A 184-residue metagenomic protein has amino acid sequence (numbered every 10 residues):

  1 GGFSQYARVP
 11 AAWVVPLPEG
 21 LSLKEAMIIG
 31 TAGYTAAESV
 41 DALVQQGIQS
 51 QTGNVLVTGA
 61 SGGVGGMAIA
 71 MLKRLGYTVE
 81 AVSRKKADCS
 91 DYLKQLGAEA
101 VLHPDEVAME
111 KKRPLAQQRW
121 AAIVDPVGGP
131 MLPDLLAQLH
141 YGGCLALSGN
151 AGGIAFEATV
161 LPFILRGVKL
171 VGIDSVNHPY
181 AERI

Functional and structural regions predicted by a protein language model:
G1-V15: Glycine-rich phosphate/adenylate-binding loop and adjacent beta-alpha elements of nucleotide- or dinucleotide-binding
W13-L23, S50-G53: Glycine/charged-rich beta-loop-alpha catalytic/anionic-binding loops adjacent to active sites
M27-H103: Mid-domain Rossmann-like dinucleotide-binding core that forms the NAD(H)/NADP(H) cofactor-binding site
A98, R119-A121, F163: Local beta-strand N-terminus motif with an aromatic residue
V107-Q118: Short amphipathic alpha-helix with an adjacent loop that forms part of the alpha/beta core around
A121-V124, A146: N-terminal Rossmann-like NAD(P) cofactor-binding module of classical short-chain dehydrogenase/reductase
P130-I184: Glycine-rich phosphate-binding loop and adjacent beta-alpha segment of Rossmann(oid) nucleotide-cofactor-binding
